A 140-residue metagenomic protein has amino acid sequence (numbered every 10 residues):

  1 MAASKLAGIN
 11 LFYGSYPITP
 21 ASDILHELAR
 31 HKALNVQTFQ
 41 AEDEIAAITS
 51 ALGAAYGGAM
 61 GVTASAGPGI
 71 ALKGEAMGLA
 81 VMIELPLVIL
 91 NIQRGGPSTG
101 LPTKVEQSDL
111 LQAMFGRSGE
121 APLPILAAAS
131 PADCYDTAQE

Functional and structural regions predicted by a protein language model:
M1, L6-A7, T137-E140: Flexible, low-complexity linker and terminal segments
N10-F115, P124-Q139: Thiamine diphosphate
